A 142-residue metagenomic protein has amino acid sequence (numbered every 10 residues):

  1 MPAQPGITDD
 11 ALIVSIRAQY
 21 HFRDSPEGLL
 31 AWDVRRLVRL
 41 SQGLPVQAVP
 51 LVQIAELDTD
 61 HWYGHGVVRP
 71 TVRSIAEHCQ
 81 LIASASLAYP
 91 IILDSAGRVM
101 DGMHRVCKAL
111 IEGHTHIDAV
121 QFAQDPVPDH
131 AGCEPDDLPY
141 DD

Functional and structural regions predicted by a protein language model:
M1-I54, H65-P70: An acidic, glycine-rich, mixed-charge low-complexity segment common to nucleic-acid enzymes
R35-L40, E77-L81, V106-K108: Intrinsically disordered, low-complexity boundary segments flanking structured domains
Q42-R98: Short alpha-helix boundary/capping and kink motifs at helix termini
V67, T71, D125-D142: Amphipathic, charge-rich alpha-helical segments that serve as recognition/docking helices
S95, F122-A123: Residue-level "edge-of-site" marker
A96-E112: A sequence-level detector for short glycine-anchored, His/Arg-bearing signature motifs that mark catalytic or binding
I111-G113, H130-A131: A short, polar/proline- and glycine-enriched secondary-structure boundary/capping micro-motif
T115-Q121: Short hydrophobic/aromatic-enriched beta-strand-loop microsegments
